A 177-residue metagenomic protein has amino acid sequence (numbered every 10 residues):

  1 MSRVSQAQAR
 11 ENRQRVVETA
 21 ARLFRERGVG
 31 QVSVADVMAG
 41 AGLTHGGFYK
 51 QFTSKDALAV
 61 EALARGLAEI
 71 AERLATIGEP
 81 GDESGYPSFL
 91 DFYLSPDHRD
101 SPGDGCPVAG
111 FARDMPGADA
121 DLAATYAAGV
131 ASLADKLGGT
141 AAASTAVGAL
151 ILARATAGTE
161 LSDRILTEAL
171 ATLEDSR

Functional and structural regions predicted by a protein language model:
M1-E11: N-terminal intrinsically disordered/low-complexity leader segments
N12-A20, V37, A62-G66, I70: Generic hydrophobic, amphipathic alpha-helix propensity
R15, L23-A57: Helix-turn-helix
T19-E26, R73-T76, T145-L152: Solvent-exposed, amphipathic alpha-helical segments
E61, A75-D104: Hydrophobic alpha-helical connector segments
L94-H98, V108-G117: Helix-loop "lid/cap" segments that line or gate small-molecule binding pockets
D119-S132, K136-R177: Hydrophobic/aromatic-rich alpha-helical bundle segments in the mid-to-C-terminal region
